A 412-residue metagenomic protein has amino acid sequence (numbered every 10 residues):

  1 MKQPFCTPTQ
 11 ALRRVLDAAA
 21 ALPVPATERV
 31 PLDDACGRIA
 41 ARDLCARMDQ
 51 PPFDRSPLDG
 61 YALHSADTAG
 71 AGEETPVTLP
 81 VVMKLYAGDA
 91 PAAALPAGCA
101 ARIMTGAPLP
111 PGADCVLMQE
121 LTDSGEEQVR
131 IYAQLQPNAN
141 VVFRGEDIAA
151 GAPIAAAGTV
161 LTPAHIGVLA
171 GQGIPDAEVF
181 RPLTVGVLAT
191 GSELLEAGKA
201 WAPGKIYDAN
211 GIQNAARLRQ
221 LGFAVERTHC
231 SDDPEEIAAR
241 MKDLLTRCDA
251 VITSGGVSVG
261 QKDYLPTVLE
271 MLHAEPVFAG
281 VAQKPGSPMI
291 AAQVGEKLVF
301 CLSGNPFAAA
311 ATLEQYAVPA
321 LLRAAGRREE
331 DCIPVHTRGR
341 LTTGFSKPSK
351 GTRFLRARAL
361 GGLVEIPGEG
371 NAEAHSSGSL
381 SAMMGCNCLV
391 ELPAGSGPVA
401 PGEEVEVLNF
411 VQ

Functional and structural regions predicted by a protein language model:
M1-E73, R327-F354: Short, low-complexity N-terminal leaders and the immediately following helix N-cap/first helix
M1-T9, P175-L302, P306-T312: Helix-rich terminal scaffold detector
K2-Q3, P8, A62-T228, E373-A374 (+2 more regions): Short, glycine/charged-enriched hinge/interface segments at domain edges or termini
T9, E28-D33, R42, G88 (+2 more regions): Flexible glycine/proline-rich
V15, G60, G151, V187 (+4 more regions): Residue-level signal for inorganic ion chemistry
V15-L22, Q172-P175, L194, R217 (+9 more regions): Change "in soluble alpha/beta enzymes" to "in soluble alpha/beta proteins
T27-L32, F53-L79, G112-E127, R327 (+1 more regions): Short beta-strand/loop turn elements enriched in aromatics
A35-D49, A90-R102, A149, A291-A292 (+1 more regions): Short, hydrophobic/aliphatic alpha-helical segments
